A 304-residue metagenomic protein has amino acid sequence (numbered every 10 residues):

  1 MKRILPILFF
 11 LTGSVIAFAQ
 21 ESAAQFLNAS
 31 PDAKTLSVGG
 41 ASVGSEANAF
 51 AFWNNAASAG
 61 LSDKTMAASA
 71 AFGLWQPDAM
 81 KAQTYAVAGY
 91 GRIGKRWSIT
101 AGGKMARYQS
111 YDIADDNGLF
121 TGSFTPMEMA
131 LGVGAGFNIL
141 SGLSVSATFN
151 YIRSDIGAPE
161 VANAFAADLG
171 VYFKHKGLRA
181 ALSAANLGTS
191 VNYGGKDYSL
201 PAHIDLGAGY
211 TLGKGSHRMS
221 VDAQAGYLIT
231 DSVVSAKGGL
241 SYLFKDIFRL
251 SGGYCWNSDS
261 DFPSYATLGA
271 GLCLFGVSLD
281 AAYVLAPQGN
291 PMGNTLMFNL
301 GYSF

Functional and structural regions predicted by a protein language model:
M1-I4, S141: Positively charged n-region of N-terminal signal peptides that target proteins for export
I4-G13: Sec-dependent N-terminal signal peptides
G13-S14, Y302: Prokaryotic Sec-type signal peptides and long signal-anchor helices with extended Leu/Ile/Val-rich h-regions
V15-A19: Sec/Tat signal peptide C-region and signal peptidase I cleavage site
Q20-F304: Subset of outer-membrane beta-barrel
